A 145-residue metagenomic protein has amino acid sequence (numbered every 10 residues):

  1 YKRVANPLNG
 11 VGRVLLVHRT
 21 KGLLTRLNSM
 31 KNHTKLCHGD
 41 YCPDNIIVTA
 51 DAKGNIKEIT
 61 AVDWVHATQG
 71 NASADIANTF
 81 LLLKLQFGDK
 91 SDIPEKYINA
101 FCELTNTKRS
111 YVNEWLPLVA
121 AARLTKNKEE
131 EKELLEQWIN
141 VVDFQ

Functional and structural regions predicted by a protein language model:
Y1-G39, I47-A52, I56-T60, V142: An alpha-helical support segment within catalytic cores of ATP-dependent transferases
V4-P7, H66-A67, Q86-F87: Short histidine/acidic/glycine/proline-rich micro-motifs that form metal- and phosphate-coordinating active-site loops
N9, R13, P43, H66 (+1 more regions): Alpha-helix N-cap/helix-start and coil->helix boundary motif
R13-V17, S73, S91, E95: Short, structured helix-loop boundary elements
N28, D63-A67, Y111: A general structural-boundary detector
D44-I76: Catalytic activation segment of kinase domains across protein kinase-like and atypical kinase folds
Q69, A77-Q145: Helix-rich C-terminal or lid/interface subdomains of diverse kinases
